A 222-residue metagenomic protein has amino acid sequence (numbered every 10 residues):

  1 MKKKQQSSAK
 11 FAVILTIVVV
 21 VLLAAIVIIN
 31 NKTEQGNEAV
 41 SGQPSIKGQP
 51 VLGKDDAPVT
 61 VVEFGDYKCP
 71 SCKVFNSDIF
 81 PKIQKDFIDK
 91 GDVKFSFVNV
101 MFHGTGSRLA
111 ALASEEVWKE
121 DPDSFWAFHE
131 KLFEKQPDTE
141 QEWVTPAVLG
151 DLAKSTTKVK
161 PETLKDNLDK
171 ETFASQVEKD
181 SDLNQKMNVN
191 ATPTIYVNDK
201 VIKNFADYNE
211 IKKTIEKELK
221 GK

Functional and structural regions predicted by a protein language model:
M1-N30, F64-D66, F80, D151-K222: C-terminal cap of thioredoxin/glutaredoxin-like
V20-I26, G36-P44, D121-F133: Short N-terminal signal/transit or membrane-insertion segments and the immediately adjacent low-complexity/disordered
K32-E63, K85: N-terminal, intrinsically disordered, polar/charged segments of Gram-positive cell-envelope systems that serve as
Q49, N99-M101, S181, D199: Short, well-ordered turn and helix-capping elements at secondary-structure junctions
G53-K54, F102, K135, N204: Generic structural "secondary-structure junction" signal
G65-K68, K73-K154, M187-N190: Structural alpha/beta surface segment adjacent to cysteine/selenocysteine redox centers across thiol/disulfide enzymes
